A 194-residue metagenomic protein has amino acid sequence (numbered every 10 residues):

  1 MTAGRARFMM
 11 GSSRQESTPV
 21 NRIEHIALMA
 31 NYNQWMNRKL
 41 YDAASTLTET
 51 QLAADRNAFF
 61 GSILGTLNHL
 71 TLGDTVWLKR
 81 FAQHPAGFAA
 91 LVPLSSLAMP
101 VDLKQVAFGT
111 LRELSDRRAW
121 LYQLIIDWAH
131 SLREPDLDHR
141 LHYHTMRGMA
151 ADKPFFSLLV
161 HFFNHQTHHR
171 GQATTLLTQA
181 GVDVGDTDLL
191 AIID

Functional and structural regions predicted by a protein language model:
G4-P19: Short, Lys/Arg-enriched N-terminal segments with co-localized hydrophobic residues within the first ~10-30 amino acids
P19-M29, K104: Short, charged, low-complexity loops and linkers
R22, L52, F59, A107-T110 (+2 more regions): Residue-level recognition of alpha-helical structural elements
A27-D42, T46-P100, H144-D194: Short, contiguous alpha-helical
A86-L132: Helix-adjacent hinge/juxtasegments
S131-M146: Acidic catalytic patch
